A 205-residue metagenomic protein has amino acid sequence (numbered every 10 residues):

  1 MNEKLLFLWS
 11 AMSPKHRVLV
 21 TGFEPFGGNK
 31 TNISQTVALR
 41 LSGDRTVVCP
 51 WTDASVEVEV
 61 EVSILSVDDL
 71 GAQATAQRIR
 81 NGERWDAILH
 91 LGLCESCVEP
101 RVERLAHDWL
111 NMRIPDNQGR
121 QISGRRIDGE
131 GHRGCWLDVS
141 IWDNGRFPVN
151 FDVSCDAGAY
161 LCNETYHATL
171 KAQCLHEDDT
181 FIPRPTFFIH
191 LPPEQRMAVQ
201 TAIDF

Functional and structural regions predicted by a protein language model:
N2-A159, L170-P183: N-terminal catalytic or cofactor-binding beta/alpha core of small enzyme domains
E164-F205: Active-site-adjacent mobile loop/cap segments within catalytic or ligand-binding domains
